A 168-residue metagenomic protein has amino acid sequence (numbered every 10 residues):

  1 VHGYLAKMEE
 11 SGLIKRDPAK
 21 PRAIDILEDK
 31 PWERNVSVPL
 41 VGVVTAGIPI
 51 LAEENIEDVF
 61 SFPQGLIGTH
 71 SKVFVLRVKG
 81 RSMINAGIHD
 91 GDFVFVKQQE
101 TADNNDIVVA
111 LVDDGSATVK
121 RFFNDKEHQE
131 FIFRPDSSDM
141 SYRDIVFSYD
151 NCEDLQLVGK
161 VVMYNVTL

Functional and structural regions predicted by a protein language model:
V1-A19: N-terminal helix-turn-helix
D17-N35: Short, cationic-aromatic polyanion-contact patches
E28, G42, I48, Q64 (+3 more regions): Pocket-edge structural micro-motifs
D29-N55: Conserved segment of winged-helix/HTH DNA-binding domains
G47-R81: Short beta-strand/loop turn elements enriched in aromatics
I67-L168: Acidic/glycine-rich C-terminal interaction modules and beta/coil loop segments that lie outside canonical DNA-binding
